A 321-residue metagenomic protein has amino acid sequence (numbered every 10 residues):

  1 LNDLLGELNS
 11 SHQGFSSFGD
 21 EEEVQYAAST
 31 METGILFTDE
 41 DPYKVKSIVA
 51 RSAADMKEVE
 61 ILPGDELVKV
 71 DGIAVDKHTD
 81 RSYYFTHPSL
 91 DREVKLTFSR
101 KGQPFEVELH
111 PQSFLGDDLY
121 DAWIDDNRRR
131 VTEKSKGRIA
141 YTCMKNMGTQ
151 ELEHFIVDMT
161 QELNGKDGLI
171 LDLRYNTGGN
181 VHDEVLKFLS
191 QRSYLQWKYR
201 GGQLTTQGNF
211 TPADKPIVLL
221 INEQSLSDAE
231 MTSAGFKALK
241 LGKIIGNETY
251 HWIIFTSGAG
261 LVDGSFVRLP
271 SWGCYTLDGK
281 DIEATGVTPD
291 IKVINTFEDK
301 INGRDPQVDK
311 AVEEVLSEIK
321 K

Functional and structural regions predicted by a protein language model:
L1-L4, V308: Short, well-structured alpha-helical segments that form the helix of a local strand-helix-strand
D3, E7-R51, D55-K57: PDZ/PDZ-like peptide-tail recognition elements
S11, N164-K166, Q196, Y275-K321: In a subset of proteins, long, contiguous C-terminal domains/tails are tracked
F18-G19, E23, K44-K57, V68 (+4 more regions): Cleft-lining beta-strand/loop regions that shape enzyme active-site pockets
T33, K215, P289: Change "...and in nucleic-acid phosphodiester-cleaving endonucleases..." to "...and in nucleic-acid processing enzymes
E60: Peptidyl-prolyl cis-trans isomerase
G64: Conserved catalytic motifs of ABC-family nucleotide-binding domains
L241-I245, H251-K300: C-terminal structured "cap/appendage" subdomains that terminate the fold
